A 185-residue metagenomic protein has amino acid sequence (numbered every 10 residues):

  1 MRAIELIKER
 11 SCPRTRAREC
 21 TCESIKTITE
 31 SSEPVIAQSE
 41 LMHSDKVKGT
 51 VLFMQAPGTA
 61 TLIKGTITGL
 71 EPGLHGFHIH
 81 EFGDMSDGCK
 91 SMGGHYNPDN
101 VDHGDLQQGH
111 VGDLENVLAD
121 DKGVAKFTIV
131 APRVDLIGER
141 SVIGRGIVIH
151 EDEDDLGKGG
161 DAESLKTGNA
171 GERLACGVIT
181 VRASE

Functional and structural regions predicted by a protein language model:
R2-I7, C12, C20-E185: N-terminal leader/targeting pre-sequences
